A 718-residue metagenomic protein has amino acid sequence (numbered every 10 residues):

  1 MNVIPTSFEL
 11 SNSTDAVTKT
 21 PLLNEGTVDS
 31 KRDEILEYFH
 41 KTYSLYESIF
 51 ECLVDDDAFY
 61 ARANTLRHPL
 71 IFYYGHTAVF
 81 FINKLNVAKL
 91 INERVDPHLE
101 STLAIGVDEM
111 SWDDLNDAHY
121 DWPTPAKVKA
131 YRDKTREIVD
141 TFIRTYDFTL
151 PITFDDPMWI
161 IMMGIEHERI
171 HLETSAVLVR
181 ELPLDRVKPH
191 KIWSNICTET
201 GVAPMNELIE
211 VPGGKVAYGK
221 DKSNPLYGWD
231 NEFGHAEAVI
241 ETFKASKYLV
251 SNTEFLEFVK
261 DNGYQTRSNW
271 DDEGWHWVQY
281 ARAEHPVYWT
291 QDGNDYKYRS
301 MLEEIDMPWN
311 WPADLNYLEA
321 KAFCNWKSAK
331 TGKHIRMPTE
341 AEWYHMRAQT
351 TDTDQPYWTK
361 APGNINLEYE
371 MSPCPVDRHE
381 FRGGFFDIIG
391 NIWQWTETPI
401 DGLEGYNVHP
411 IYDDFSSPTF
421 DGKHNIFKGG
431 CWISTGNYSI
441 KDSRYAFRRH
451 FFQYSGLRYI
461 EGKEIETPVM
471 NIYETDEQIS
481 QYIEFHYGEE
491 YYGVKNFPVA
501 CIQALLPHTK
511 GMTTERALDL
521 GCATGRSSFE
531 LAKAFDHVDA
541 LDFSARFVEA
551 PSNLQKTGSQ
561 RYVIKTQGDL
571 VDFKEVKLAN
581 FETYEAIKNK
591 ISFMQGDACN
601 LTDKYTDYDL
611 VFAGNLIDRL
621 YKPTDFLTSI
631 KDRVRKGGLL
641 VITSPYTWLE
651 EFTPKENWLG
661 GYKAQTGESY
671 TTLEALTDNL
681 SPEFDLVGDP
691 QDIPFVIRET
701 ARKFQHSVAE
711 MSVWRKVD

Functional and structural regions predicted by a protein language model:
N2-H68, G75-V79, V87-T145, D155-P183 (+10 more regions): Disulfide-stabilized, aromatic/cysteine-rich ligand-recognition loop
G164, E168-I170, L178-E199, P204-G228 (+4 more regions): Functional-site microenvironments in short loops/helix caps that host divalent-cation chemistry
Y492-T514: Conserved alpha-helix/loop element of class I SAM-dependent methyltransferases that forms part of the SAM/SAH-binding
K556-C599: S-adenosyl-L-methionine
Q567-L570, T653-P690: Conserved Class I S-adenosyl-L-methionine
C599-V611: A short acidic, Gly/Pro-enriched loop at the edge of an enzyme's catalytic core that lines a small-molecule cofactor
T624-K636: A short glycine-rich, Lys/Arg-flanked "PGG" loop and its adjoining helix->strand segment in the class I
G637-P645: Conserved beta-strand signature within the Rossmann-like core of class I S-adenosyl-L-methionine
